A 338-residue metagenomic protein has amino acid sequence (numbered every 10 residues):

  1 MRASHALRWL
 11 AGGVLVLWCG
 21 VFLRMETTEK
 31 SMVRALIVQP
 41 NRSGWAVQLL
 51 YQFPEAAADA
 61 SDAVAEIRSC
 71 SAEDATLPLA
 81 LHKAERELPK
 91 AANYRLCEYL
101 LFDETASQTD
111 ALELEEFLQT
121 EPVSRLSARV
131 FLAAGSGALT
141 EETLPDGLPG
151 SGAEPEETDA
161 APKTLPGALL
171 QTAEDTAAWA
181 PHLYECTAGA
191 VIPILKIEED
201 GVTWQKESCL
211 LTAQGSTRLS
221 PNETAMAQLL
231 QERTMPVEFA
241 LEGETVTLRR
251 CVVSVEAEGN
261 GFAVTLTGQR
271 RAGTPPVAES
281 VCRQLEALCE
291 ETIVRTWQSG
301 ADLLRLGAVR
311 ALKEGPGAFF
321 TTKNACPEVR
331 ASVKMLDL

Functional and structural regions predicted by a protein language model:
R2-L338: Membrane-proximal alpha-helical signals and transmembrane carboxylates
